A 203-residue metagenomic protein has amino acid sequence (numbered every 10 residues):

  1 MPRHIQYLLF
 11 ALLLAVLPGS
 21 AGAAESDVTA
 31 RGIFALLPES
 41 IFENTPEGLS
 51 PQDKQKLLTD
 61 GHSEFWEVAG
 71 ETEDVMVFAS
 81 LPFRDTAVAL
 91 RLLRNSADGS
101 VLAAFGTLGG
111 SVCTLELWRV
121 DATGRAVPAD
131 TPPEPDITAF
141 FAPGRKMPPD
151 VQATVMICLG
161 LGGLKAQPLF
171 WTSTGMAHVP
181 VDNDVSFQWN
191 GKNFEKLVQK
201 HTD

Functional and structural regions predicted by a protein language model:
M1-Q6: Positively charged n-region of N-terminal signal peptides that target proteins for export
Y7-L17: Bacterial N-terminal signal peptides
G22-R94: Terminal domain-start segments
E73-V77, G99-A103, G162-K165: Short, hydrophobic/aromatic-rich segments at coil-to-beta transitions
L81-R84, S96-A97, F105-V112, Q167-T174: Short, flexible beta-strand-to-coil junctions
D85-A89, V101-F105, S111-L115, P149-Q152 (+1 more regions): Short, surface-exposed coil-to-beta transition loops
S96-P133: Mid-length scaffold segments of soluble, non-membrane domains
V127-D203: Short aromatic loop motif centered on NTY/YTY
